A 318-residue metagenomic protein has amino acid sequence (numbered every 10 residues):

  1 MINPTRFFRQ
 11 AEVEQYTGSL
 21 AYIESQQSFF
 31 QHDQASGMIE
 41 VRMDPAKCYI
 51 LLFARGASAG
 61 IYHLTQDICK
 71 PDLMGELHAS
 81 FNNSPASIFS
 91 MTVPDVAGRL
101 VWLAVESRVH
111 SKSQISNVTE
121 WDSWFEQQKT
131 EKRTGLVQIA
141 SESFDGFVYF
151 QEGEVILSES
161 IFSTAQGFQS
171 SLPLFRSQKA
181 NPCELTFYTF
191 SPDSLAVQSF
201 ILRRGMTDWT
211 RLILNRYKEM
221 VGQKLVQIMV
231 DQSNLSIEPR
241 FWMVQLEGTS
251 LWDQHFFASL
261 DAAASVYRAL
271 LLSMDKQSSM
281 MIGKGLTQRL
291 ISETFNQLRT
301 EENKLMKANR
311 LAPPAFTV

Functional and structural regions predicted by a protein language model:
M1-V318: Acidic, Ser/Thr/Pro-enriched low-complexity segments and adjacent helix/loop capping patches that create flexible
